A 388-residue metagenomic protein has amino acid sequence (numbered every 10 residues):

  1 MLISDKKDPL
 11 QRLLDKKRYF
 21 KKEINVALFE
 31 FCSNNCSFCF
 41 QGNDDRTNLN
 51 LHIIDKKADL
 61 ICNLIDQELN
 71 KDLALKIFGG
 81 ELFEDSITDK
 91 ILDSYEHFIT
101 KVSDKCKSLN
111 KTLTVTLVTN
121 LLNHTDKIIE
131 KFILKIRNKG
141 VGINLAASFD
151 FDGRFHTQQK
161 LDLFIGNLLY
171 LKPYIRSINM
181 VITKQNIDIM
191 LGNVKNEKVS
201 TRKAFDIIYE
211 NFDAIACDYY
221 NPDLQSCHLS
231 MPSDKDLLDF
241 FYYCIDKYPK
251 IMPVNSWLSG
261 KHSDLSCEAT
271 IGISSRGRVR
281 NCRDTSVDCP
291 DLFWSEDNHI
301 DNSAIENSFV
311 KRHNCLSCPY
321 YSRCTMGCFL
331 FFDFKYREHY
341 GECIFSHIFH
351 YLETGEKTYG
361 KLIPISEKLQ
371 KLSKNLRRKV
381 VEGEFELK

Functional and structural regions predicted by a protein language model:
M1-D15: Long, charge-rich, low-complexity alpha-helical segments
D15-K56: Canonical Radical SAM [4Fe-4S] cluster-binding loop centered on the CxxxCxxC motif and its immediate flanking residues
K22, K71, C267, R276 (+1 more regions): Exposed loop/turn and edge beta-strand positions of beta-sandwich/beta-sheet ligand-binding modules
S33, L82, L122-N123, D150-D152 (+5 more regions): Short, solvent-exposed loop/turn segments at secondary-structure junctions
F38, G42-D45, E197-K198, L238 (+6 more regions): Secreted/processed peptides and extracellular or luminal domains of membrane proteins
A58, C62-F78, D85-D218: Radical SAM/AdoMet-radical enzyme domain recognition
I187-I189, A204, N211-V287, R323: A C-terminal junction/extension of Radical SAM enzymes
D284-K388: Flexible mid-to-C-terminal extensions adjoining Fe-S/redox cofactors in radical SAM and related proteins
